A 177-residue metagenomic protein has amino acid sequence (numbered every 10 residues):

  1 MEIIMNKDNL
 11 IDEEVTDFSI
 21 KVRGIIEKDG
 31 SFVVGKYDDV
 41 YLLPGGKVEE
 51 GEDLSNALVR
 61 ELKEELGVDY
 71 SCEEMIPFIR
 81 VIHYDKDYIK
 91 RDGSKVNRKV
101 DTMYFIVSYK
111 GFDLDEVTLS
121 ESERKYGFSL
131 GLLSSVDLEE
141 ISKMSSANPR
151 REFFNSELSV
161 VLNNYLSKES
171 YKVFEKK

Functional and structural regions predicted by a protein language model:
M1-R23, K95: Acidic, metal-coordinating catalytic segment for phosphate/diphosphate chemistry, firing primarily on the Nudix
I3-M5, N9, K36-Y37, P77-V81 (+5 more regions): Hydrophobic transmembrane signal anchors and adjacent membrane-proximal interface regions, especially in viral
E14-S55, R60: Long, hydrophobic N-terminal alpha-helical segment
Y41, D113-K177: Nudix hydrolase/Nudix homology domain
L42-G45, L58, V100-Y104, R150 (+1 more regions): A general secondary-structure boundary signal
V48-I76, I82-M144: Unchanged
